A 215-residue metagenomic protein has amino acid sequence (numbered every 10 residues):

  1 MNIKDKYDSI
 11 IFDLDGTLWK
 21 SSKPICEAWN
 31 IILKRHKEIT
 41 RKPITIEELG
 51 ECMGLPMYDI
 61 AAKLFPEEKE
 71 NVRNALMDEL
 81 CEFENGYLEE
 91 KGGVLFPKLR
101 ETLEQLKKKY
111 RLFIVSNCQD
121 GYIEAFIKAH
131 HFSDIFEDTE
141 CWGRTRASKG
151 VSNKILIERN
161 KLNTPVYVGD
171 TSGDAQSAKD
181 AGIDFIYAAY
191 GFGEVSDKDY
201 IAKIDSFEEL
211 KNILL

Functional and structural regions predicted by a protein language model:
M1-Y7, D120, E124-L215: Asp-based, Mg2+/Mn2+-dependent phosphohydrolase catalytic module
I3-P97: N-terminal helical cap/lid subdomain that shapes the substrate entry/recognition surface in HAD-like hydrolases
T17, S116-C118: Conserved phosphate-coupling serine/threonine residues in phosphotransfer and NTP-handling enzymes
G86-I114, G150: Short, acidic loop-to-helix structural element flanking the phosphoryl-transfer center in phosphate-processing enzymes
